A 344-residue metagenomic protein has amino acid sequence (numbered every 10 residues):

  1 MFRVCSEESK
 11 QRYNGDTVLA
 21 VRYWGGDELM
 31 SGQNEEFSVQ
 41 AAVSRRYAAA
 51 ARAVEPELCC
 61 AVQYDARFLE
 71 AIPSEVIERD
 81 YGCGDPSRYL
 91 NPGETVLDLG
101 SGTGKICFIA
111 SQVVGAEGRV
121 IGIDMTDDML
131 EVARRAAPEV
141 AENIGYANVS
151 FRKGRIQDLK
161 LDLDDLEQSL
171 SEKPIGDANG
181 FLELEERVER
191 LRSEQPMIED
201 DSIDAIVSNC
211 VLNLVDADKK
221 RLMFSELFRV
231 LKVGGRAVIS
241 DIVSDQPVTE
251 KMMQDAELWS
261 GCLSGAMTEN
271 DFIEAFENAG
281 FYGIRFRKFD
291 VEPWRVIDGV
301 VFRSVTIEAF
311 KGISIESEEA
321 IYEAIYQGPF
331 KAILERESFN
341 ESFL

Functional and structural regions predicted by a protein language model:
A61-T95, I106-V113: Conserved alpha-helix/loop element of class I SAM-dependent methyltransferases that forms part of the SAM/SAH-binding
T126: Conserved SAM/SAH-binding beta-strand->alpha-helix loop
A133-R134: Conserved SAM-binding loop
D162-L170, A178-I206: A short acidic, Gly/Pro-enriched loop at the edge of an enzyme's catalytic core that lines a small-molecule cofactor
R221-R236: A short glycine-rich, Lys/Arg-flanked "PGG" loop and its adjoining helix->strand segment in the class I
V243-L263: Short, glycine-/aromatic-enriched active-site segment of Class I SAM-dependent methyltransferases
G265-G280: Short alpha-helix
A279-L344: C-terminal lobe and adjacent flexible extensions of AdoMet/dcAdoMet transferase-like proteins
